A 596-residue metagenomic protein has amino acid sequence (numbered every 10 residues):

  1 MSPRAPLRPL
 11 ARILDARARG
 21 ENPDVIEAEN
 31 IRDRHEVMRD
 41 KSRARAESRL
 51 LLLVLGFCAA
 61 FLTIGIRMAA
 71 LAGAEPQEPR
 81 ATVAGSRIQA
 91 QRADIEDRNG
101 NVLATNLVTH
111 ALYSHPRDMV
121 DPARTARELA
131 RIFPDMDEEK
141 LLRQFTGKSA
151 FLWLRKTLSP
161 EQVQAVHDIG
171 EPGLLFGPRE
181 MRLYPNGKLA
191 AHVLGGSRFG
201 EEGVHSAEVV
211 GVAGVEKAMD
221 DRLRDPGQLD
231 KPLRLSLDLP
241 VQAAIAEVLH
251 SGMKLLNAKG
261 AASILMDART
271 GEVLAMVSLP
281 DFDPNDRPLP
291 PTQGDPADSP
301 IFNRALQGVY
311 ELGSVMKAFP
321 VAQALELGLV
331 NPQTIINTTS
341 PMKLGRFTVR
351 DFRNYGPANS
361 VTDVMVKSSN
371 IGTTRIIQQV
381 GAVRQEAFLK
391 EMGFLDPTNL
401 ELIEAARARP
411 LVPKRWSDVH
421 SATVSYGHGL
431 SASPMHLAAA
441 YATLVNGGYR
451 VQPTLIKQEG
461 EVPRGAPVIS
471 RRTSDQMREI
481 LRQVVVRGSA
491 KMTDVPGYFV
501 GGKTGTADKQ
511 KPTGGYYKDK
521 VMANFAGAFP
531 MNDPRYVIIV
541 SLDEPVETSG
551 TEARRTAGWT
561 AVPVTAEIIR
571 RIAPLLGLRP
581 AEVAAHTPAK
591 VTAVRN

Functional and structural regions predicted by a protein language model:
M1-P290, V309, V383-L395, D494 (+1 more regions): Periplasmic/cell-envelope proteins involved in peptidoglycan metabolism and beta-lactam response
A104, S263, A268-S314, F319-S549 (+3 more regions): Beta-lactam-recognizing serine transpeptidase/beta-lactamase-like catalytic domain environment
